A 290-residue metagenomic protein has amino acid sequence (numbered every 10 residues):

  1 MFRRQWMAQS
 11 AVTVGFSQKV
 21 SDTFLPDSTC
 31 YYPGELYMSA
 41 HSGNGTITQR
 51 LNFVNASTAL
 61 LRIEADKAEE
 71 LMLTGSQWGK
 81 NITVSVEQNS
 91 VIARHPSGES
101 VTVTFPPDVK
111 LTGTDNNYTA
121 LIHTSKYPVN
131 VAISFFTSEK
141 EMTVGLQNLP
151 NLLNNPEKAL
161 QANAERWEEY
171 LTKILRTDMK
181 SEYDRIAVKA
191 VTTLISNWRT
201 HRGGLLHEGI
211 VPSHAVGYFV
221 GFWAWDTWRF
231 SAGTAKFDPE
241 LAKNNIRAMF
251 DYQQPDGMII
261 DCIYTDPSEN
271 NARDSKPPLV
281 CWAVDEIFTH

Functional and structural regions predicted by a protein language model:
M1-S42, R166-K180: An extended acidic
W6, A11, C30, H41 (+5 more regions): Compositionally biased, low-complexity repeat tracts
V20-T29, I92-G98, V191-L194, P239-A242: A broad, low-specificity signal for short, low-complexity segments enriched in glycine/proline and polar/charged
F24-D27, Y37-S39, D108-K110, V191 (+2 more regions): Intrinsically disordered, low-complexity segments enriched in polar/charged residues with Gly/Pro, especially when
P26, P33-Y37, A56, P128 (+1 more regions): Proline-rich low-complexity regions
G34-G43, N116-A132, F136-T137, S181 (+1 more regions): Solvent-exposed, charged interface segments at domain starts and junctions
T46-T48, N52-L60, E64-V220: Acidic/polar, glycine-enriched structural segments that form the non-catalytic walls/loops of the carbohydrate-binding
E168-H290: Substrate-binding groove/exosite segments of carbohydrate-active enzymes
